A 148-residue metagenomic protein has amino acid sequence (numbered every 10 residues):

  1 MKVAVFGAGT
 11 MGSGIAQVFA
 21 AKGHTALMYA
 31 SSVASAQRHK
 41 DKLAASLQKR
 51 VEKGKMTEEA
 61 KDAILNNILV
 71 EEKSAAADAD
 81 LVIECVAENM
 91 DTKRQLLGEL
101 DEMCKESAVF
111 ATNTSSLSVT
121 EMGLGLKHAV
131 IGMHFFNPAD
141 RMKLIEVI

Functional and structural regions predicted by a protein language model:
M1-K49, K53: NAD(P)+-binding Rossmann beta1-loop-alpha1 motif at the extreme N-terminus of oxidoreductases
G9, S32-V33, V86-M90, H134 (+1 more regions): Short loop or secondary-structure boundary microenvironments that flank and position key functional residues
Q17-A20, D101, G123: A structural alpha-helix within SAM-dependent methyltransferase catalytic domains
A20-A21, A76, P138-M142: Short, flexible turn/loop "capping" segments at secondary-structure junctions
G23, N67, S107, K127-A129: A generic structural signal for alpha->beta connector loops
S35-R38, K49-V109, L117: Rossmann-like NAD(P)-binding element
V109-I148: Rossmann-fold dinucleotide-binding core
